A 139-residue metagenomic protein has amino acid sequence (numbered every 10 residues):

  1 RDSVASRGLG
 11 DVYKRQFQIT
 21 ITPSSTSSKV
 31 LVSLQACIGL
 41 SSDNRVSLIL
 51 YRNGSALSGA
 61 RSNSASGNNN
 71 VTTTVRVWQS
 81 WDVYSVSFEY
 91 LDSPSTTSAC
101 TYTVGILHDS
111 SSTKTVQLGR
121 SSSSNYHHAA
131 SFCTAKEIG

Functional and structural regions predicted by a protein language model:
R1-Y13: Single conserved hydrophobic/aromatic residue that forms the stacking wall/gate of nucleotide- or nucleobase-binding
R15, T22-A99, T103-G139: Terminal beta-strand-rich extracellular "head" domains that mediate receptor/glycan or other ligand binding
